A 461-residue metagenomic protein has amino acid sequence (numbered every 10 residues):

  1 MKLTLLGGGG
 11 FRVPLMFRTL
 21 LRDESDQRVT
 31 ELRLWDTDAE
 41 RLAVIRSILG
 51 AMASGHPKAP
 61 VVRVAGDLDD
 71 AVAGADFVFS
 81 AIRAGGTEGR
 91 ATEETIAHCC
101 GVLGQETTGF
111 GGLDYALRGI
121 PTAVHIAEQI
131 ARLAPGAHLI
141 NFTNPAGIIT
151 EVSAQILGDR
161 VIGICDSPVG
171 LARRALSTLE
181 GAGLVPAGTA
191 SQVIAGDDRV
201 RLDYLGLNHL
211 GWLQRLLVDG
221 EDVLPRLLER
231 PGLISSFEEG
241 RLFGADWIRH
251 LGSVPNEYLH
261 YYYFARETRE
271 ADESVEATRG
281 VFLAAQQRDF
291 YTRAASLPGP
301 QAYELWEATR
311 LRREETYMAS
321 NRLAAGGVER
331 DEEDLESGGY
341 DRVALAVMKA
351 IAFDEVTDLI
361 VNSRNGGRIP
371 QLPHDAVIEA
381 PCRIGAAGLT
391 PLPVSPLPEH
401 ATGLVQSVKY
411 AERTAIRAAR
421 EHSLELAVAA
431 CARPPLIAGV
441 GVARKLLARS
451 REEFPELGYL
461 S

Functional and structural regions predicted by a protein language model:
K2-R28, L32: N-terminal Rossmann-like dinucleotide-binding module
E24-Q27, M52-A59, L157, A182-P186: Short helix-capping segments at alpha-helix termini
Q27-G50: NAD(P)-binding Rossmann-fold cofactor-contacting core
V61-G74: Short acidic low-complexity segments
A73, F79-S80, N141: Redox-cofactor binding/interface segments in oxidoreductases and associated redox assembly factors
A84, E88-I156: Rossmann-fold NAD(P)-binding glycine/threonine-rich loop
I126-E221: Internal, well-ordered domain-core segments that constitute the primary functional module of diverse proteins
G183-S461: Long, compositionally biased stretches enriched for glycine and/or charged residues
